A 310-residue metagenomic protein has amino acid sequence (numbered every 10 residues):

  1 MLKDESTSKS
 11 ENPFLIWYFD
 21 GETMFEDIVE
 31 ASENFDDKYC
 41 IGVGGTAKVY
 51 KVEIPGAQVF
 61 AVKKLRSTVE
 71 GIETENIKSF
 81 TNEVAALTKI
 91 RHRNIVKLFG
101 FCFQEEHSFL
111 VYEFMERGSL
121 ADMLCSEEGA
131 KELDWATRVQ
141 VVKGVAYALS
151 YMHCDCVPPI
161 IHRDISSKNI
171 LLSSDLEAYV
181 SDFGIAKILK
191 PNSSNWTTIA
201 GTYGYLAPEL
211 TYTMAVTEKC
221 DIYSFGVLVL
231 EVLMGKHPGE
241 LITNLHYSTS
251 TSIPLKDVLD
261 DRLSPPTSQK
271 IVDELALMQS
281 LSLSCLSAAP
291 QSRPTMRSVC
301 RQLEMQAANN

Functional and structural regions predicted by a protein language model:
M1-V29, F60-A85, V96-K143, L176-N310: Cytosolic eukaryotic protein kinase-like domains
K38-V49: Protein kinase glycine-rich loop
Y39, A85-T88: Conserved alphaC helix of the protein kinase catalytic domain
G44, I90-R93: Conserved N-lobe motifs of Hanks-type protein kinase catalytic domains, especially the short loop(s) flanking
V52-E53, L65: Conserved beta3 strand of the Hanks-type protein kinase catalytic N-lobe
E53-F60: Conserved N-lobe loop of protein kinases adjacent to the ATP-binding glycine-rich P-loop
Y147-I160: Protein kinase catalytic-loop region centered on the HRD/HxD motif
